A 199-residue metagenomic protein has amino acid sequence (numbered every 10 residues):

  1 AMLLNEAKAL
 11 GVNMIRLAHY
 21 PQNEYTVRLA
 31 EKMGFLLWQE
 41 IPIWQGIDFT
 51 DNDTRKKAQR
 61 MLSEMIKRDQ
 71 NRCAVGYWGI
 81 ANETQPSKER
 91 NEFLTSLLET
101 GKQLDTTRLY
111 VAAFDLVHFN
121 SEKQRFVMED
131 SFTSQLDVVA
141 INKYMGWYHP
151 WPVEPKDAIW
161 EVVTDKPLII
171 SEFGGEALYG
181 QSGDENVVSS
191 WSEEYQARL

Functional and structural regions predicted by a protein language model:
M2-N5, M14-L199: Substrate-binding/catalytic cleft of secreted carbohydrate-active enzymes, primarily glycoside hydrolases
G11: Phosphate-binding active sites in nucleotide-utilizing proteins
